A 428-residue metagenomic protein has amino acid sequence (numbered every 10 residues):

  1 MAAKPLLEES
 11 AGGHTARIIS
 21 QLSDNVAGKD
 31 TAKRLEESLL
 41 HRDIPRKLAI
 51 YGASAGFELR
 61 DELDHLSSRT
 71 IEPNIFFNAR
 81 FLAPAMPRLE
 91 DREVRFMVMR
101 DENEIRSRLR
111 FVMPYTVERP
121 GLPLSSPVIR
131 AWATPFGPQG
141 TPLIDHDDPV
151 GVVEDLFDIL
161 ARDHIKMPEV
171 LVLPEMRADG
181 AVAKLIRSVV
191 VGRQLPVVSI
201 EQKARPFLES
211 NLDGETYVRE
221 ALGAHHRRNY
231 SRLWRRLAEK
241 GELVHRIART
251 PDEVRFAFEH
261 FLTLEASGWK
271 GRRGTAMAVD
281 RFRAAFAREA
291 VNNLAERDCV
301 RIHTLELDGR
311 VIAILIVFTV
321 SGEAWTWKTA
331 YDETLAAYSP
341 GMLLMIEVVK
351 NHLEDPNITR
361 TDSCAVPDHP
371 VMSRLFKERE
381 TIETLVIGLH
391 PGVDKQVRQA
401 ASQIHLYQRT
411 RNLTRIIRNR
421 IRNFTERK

Functional and structural regions predicted by a protein language model:
A2-P45, V117, A183-E215, L353-R427: Active-site/acyl-donor-binding loops of N-acyltransferases
H14, H41, Y51, H65 (+10 more regions): Histidine (H) residue identity feature
H14-T15, D30, S54, E58 (+2 more regions): Compositionally biased, intrinsically disordered low-complexity regions
R42-A131, L173-R205, E209-A337: A conserved beta-strand-loop-helix scaffold within acyl/acetyltransferase catalytic domains
L82-P84, P135, K240-G241, A278-D280 (+8 more regions): Short, intrinsically disordered/low-complexity patches at protein termini and at juxtamembrane boundaries
E93, V117-Q202, F318-I387: Acyl-donor binding region in acyl/amide transferases
F157-I159, E220-H226, Q399-Y407: Short intrinsically disordered coil segments
A287, I314-Y338, M342, G388-P391 (+1 more regions): N-terminal/domain-start segments enriched in small and hydrophobic, helix-friendly residues, covering either
